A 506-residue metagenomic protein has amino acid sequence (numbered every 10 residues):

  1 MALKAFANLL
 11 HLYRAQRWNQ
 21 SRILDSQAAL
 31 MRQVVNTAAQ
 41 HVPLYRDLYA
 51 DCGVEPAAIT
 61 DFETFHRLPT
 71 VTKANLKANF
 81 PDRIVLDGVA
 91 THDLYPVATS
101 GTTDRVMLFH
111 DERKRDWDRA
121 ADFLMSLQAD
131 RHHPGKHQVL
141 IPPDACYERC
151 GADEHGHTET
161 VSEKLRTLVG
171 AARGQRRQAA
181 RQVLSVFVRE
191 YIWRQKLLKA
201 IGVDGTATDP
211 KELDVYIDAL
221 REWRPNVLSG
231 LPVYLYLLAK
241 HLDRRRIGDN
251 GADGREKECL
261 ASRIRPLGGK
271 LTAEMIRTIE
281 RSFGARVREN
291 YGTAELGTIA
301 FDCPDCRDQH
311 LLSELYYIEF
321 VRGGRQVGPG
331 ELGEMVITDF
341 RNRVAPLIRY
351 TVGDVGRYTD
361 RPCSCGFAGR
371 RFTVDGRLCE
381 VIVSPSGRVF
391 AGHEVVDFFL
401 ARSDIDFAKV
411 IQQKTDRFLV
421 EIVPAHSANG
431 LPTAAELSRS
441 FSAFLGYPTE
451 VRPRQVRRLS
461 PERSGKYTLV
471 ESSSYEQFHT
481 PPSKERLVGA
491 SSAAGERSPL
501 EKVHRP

Functional and structural regions predicted by a protein language model:
M1-A98, D104-K136, P142-D153, I192-Q195 (+9 more regions): Nucleotide 5′-phosphate-binding alpha/beta core
Q33, A145-L312: Conserved adenylate-forming
A38, T99, L228, I279 (+5 more regions): Residue-level signal for inorganic ion chemistry
L94, L315, I405: Short coil/loop residues immediately preceding or within conserved phosphate-binding loops of NTP-utilizing enzyme
L228, V336, R341-T449: AMP-binding/adenylate-forming catalytic core of the ANL superfamily
S262, P266-P362, L378-E380: Conserved AMP-binding/adenylate-forming
V287, I318, A408, E450-P453: Generic structural signal for residues in well-ordered beta-strands
R322-G324, S386, S464: Residue-level recognition of short loop/turn positions
